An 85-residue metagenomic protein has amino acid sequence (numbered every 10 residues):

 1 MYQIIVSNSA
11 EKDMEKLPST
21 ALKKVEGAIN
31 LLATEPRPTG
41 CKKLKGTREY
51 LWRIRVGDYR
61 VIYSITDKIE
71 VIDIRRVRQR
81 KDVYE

Functional and structural regions predicted by a protein language model:
M1-K23, V56-Y59, S64-E85: Enriched for short, Lys/Arg-rich terminal
V25-A28: Compact soluble domain cores
N30-R53: A short, surface-exposed loop/turn module that caps and links secondary-structure elements
